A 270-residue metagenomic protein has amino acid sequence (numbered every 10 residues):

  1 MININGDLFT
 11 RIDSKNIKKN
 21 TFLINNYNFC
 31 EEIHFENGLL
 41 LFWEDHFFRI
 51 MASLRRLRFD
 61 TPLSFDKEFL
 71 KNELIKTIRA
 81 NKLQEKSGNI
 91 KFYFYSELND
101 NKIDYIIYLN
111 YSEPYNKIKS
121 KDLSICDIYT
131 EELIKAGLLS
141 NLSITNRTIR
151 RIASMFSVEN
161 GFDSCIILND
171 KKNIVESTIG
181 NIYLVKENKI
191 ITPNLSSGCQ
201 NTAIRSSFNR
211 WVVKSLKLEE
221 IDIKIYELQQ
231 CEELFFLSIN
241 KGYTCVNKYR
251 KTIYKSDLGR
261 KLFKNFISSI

Functional and structural regions predicted by a protein language model:
M1-K76, E97-I270: Helix-start/capping segments and mature chain N-termini
T77-L83: Phosphate/pyrophosphate-binding loops at sites that engage ATP/ADP/AMP, CoA/4′-phosphopantetheine, polyphosphate
L83-F94: Ordered, amphipathic secondary-structure segments that act as subunit-interaction surfaces in large macromolecular
